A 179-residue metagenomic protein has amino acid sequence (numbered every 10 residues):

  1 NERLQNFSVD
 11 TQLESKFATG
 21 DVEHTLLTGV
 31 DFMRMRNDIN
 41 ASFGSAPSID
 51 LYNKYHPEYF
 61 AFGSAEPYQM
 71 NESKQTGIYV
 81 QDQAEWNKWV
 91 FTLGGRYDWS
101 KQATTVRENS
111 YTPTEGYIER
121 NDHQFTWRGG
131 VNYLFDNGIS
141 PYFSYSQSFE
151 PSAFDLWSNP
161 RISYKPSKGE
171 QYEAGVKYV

Functional and structural regions predicted by a protein language model:
V9: P-loop NTPase catalytic cores that bind/hydrolyze ATP
G20-L27, D31-M35, Q69-V179: Structural signature of Gram-negative outer-membrane beta-barrels, strongest in the C-terminal barrel of TonB-dependent
I39-P67, V106, T112-I118: Surface-exposed loop/turn segments flanking beta-strands in extracellular/periplasmic regions
